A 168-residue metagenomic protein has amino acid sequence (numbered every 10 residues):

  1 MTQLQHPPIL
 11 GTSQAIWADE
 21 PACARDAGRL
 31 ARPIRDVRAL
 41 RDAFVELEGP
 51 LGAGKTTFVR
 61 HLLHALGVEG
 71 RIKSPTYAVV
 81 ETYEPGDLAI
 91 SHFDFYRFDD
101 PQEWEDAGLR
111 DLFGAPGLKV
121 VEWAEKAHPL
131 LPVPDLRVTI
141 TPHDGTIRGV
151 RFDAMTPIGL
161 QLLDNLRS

Functional and structural regions predicted by a protein language model:
T2-S13, H64, D99, W104-S168: Short phosphate-coordinating micro-motif centered on Lys-Gly-acidic
P7-I34: N-terminal pre-Walker A segment at the start of P-loop NTPase domains
P33-R41: Phosphate-binding P-loop
F44-E46: Short hydrophobic/aromatic beta-strand immediately N-terminal to the Walker A/P-loop
E48-P50: P-loop (Walker A) phosphate-binding loop of NTP-binding proteins
K55: Conserved lysine of the Walker
V68-Y83: Short beta-strand-centered segment that lines the nucleotide-binding/catalytic pocket of NTP-utilizing
